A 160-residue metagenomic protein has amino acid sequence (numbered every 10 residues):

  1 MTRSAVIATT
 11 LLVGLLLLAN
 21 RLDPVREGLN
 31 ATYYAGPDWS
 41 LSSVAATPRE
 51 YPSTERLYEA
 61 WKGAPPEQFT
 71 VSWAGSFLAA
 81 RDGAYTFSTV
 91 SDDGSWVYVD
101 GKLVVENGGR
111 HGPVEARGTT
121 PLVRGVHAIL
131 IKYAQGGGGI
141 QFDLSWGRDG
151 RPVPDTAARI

Functional and structural regions predicted by a protein language model:
M1-I160: Acidic/polar, compositionally biased interaction segments
